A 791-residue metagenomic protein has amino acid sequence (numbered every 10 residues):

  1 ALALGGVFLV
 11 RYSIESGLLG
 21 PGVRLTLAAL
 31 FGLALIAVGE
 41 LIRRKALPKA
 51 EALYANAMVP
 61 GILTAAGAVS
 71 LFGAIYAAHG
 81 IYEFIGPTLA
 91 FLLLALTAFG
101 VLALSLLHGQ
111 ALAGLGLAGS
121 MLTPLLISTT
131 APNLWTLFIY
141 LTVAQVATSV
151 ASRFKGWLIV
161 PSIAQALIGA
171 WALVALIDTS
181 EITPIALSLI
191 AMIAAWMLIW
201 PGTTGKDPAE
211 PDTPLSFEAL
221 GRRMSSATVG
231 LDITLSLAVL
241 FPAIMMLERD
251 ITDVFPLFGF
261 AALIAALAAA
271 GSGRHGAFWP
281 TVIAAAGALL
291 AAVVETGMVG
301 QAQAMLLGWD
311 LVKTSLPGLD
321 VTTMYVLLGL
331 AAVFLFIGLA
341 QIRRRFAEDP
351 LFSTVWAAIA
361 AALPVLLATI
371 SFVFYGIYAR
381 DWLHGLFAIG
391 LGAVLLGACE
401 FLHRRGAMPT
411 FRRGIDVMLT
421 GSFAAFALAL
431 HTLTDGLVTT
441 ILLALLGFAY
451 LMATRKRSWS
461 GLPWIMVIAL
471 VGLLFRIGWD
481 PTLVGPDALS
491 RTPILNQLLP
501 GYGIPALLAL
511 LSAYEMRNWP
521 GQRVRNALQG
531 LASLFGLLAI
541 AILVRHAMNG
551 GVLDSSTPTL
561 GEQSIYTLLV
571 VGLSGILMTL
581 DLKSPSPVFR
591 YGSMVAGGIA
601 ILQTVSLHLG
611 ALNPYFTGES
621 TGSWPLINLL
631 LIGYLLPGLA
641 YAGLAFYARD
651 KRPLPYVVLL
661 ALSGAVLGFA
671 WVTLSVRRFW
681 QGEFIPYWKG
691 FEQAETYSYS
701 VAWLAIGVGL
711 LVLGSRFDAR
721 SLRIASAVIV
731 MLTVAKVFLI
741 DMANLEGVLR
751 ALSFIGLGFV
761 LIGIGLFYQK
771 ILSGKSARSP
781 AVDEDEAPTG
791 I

Functional and structural regions predicted by a protein language model:
A1-I791: Alpha-helical multi-pass membrane segments and their bilayer interfacial helix-loop junctions
